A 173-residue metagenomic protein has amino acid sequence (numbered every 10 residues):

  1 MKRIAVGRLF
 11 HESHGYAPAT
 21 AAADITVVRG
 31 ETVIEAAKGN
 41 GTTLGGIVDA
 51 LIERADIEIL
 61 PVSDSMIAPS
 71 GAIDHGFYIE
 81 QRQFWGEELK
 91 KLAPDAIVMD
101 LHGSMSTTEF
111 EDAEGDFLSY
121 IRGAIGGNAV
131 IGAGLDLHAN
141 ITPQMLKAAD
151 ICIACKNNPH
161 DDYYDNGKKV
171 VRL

Functional and structural regions predicted by a protein language model:
M1-E53: N-terminal amphipathic/basic leader segments beginning at the initiator methionine
F10-E12, P18, T26, H75-R82 (+1 more regions): Active-site histidine-anchored catalytic micro-motif
L44-I47, R82-L92: Short, charged beta->alpha transition segments
I52-E53, I57, A72-I73: Glycine/alanine-rich phosphate-binding loops at beta-alpha junctions
E58-L60, I151: Conserved beta-strand segments of alpha/beta enzyme cores
P61-R82: Charged, often glycine-rich, active-site loop that binds/positions anionic groups
